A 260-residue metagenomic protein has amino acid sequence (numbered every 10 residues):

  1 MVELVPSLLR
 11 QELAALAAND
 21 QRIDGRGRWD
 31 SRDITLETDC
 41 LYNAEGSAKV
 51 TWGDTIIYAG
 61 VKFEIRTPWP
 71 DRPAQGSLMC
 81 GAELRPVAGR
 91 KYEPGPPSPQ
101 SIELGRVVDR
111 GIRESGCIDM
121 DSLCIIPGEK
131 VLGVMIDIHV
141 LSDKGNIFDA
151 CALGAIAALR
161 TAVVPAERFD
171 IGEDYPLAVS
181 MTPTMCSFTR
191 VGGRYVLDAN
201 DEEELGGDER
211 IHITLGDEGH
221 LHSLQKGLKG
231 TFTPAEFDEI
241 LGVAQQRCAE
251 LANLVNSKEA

Functional and structural regions predicted by a protein language model:
M1-A260: Polyanion-binding surfaces on beta-sheet-dominated domains and ring/shell assemblies
